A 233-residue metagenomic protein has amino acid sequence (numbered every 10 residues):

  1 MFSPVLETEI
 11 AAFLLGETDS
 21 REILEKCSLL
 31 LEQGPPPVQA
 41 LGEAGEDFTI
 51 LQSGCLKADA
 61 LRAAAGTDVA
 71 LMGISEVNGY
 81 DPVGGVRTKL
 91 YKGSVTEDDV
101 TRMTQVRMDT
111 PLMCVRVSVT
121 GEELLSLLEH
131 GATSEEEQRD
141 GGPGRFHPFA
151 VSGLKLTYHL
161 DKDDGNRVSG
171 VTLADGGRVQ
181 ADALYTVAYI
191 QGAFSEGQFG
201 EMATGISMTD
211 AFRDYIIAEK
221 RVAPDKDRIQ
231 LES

Functional and structural regions predicted by a protein language model:
M1-S233: Catalytic centers of hydrolytic enzymes
